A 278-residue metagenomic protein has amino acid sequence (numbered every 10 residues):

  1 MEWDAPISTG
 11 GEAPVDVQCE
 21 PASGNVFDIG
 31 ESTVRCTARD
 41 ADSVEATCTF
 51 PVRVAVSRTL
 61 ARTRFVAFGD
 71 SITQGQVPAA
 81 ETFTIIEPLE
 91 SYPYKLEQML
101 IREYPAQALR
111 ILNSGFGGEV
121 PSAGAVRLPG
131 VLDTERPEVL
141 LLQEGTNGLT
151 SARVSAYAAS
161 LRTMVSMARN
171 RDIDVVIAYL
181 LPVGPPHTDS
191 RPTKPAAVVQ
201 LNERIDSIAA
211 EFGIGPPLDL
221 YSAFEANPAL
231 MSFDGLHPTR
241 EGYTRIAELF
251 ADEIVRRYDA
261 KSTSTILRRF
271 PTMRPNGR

Functional and structural regions predicted by a protein language model:
M1-A61: Proline-threonine-serine-rich low-complexity tracts
V17-C19, A38, V52, F65 (+4 more regions): Hydrophobic beta-strand residues in large extracellular and virion-surface proteins
E20-A22, S114, L220-A223: Conserved beta-strand termini and adjacent loop/short-helix elements that scaffold enzyme active sites in alpha/beta
S32, R62-F65, E138, D174: The start of beta-strands in P-loop NTPase/AAA+ ATPase cores
V56-S114, L128-R136: Serine-esterase "nucleophile elbow" of acetyl-processing enzymes
S91-R110, V120-R274: Alpha-helical cap/lid subdomain in secreted, periplasmic, or secretory-pathway luminal O-acyl-processing enzymes
G117: Alpha-helical substrate-recognition element adjacent to the catalytic core
